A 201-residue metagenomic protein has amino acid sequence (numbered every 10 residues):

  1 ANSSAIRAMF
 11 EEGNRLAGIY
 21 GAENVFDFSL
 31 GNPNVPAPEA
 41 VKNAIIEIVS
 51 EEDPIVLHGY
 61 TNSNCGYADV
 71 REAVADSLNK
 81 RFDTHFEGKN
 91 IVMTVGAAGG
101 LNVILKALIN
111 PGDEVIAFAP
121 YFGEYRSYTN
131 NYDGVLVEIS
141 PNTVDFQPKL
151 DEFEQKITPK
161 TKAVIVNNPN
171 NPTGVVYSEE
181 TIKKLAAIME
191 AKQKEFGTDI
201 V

Functional and structural regions predicted by a protein language model:
N2-G96, V103: N-terminal small-domain helix-loop-helix segment of the aminotransferase-like
G31-V35, A98, F122-G123, N170-P172: Short, solvent-exposed loop/turn segments at secondary-structure junctions
H85-I91, P111-E114, K160, T198-I200: Short acidic capping loops at alpha-helix termini that bridge into adjacent secondary structure
A107-T129: Conserved PLP-anchoring active-site segment centered on the Schiff-base-forming lysine
A119, E138-T143: Short beta->alpha connector loops at strand-helix junctions that form conserved, small/polar/Pro-enriched
N130-V137: A short helix-loop-beta submotif of the ANL/AMP-binding
T143-V201: Active-site phosphate-binding strand-loop segment of PLP-dependent enzymes
